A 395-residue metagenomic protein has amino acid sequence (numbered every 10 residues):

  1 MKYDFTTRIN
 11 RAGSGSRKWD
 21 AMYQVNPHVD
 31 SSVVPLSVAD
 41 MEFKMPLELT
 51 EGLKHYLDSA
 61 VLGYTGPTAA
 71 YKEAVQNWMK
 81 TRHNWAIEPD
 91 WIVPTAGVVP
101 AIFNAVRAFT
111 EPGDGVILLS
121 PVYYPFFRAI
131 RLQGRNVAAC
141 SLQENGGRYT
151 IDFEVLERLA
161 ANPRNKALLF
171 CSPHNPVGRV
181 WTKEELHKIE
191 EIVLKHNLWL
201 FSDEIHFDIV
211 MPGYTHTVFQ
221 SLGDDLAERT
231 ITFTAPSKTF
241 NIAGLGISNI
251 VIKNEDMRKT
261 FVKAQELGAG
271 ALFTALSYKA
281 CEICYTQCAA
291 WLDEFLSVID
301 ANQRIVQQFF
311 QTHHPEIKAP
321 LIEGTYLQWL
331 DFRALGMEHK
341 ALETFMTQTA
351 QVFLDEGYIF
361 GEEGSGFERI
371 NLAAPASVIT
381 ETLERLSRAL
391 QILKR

Functional and structural regions predicted by a protein language model:
K2-G97, N104, T286, L393-R395: N-terminal small-domain helix-loop-helix segment of the aminotransferase-like
L62-E191, D208-I209, H216-S221, D225 (+1 more regions): Conserved core of the PLP fold type I
Q133, K195-H196, A350: Helix C-cap/helix->beta junction micro-motif
L222-T260: Active-site PLP attachment segment
D225, D256-L276: Active-site C-terminal subdomain of aminotransferase-like
L226, E338, F345-L354, F360-R395: PLP-dependent enzyme catalytic core of the Aspartate aminotransferase-like
K259-Q265, C284-Q307: Structural signature of PLP-dependent enzymes
E282, V298-Q307, A319-F332: Conserved glycine-rich beta-strand-loop-beta hairpin in the small C-terminal domain of fold type I
